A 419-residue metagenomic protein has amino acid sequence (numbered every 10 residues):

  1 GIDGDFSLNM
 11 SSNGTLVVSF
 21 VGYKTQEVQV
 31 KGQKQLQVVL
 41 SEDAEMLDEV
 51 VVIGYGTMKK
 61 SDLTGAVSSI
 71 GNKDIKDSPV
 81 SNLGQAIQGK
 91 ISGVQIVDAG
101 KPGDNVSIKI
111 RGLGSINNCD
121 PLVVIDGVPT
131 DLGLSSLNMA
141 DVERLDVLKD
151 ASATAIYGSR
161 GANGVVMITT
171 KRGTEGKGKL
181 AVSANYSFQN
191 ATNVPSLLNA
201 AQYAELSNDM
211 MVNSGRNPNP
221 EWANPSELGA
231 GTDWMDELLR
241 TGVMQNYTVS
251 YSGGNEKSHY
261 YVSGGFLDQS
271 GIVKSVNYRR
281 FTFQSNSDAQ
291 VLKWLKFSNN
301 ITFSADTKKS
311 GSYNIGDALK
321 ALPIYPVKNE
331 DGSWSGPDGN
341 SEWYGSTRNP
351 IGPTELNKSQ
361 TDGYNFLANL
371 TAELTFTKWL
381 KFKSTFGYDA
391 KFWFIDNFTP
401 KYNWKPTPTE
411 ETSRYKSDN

Functional and structural regions predicted by a protein language model:
G1-Q284, A289-S304, L367, F376: Short, small/polar-rich motifs associated with maturation and membrane association, primarily at protein termini
L16, T25-Q26, G114, L197-A200 (+6 more regions): Short, charged/polar low-complexity linear motifs in solvent-exposed/disordered segments
V97, R111, D120, A318 (+3 more regions): Localized chelating/binding microdomains that coordinate divalent metal ions or stabilize phosphate-bearing
L148-D150, A230-M235, L267-S270, R348-N357 (+1 more regions): Extracytoplasmic loops and strand-loop junctions of Gram-negative outer membrane beta-barrel proteins
P195-R216, S304-S341, N397: A surface-exposed, glycine/aromatic-enriched loop/edge motif typical of exported proteins
G271-Q284, D288-Q290, W294-D317, Y364-N365 (+1 more regions): Small-side-chain secondary-structure face that scaffolds active or pore-lining regions
